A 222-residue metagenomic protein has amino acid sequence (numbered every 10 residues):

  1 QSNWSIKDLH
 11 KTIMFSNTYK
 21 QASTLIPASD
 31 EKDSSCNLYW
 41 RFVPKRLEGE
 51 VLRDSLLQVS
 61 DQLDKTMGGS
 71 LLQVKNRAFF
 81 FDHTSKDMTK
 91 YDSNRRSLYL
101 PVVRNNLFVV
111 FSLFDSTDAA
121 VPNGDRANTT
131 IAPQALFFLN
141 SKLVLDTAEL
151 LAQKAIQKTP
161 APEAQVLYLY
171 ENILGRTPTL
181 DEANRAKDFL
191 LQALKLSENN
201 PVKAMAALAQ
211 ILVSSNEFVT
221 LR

Functional and structural regions predicted by a protein language model:
Q1, N184-K195: Amphipathic alpha-helical segments that form the core helices of the histone-fold
Q1-S2, Y19-K20: Short, basic alpha-helical nucleic acid-contact segments in DNA-binding proteins and DNA transaction factors
S2-H10: Loop/turn elements at helix/coil->beta-strand transitions in domains of secreted/extracellular proteins
K7, K20-I173, T177-T179, L212-R222: An acidic, gly/pro-interrupted, aromatic-rich
I13, N17, R185-L190, L212: A general structural motif at alpha-helix termini
N200: Peptidyl-prolyl cis-trans isomerase
L208: Globin-like tetrapyrrole-binding proteins
